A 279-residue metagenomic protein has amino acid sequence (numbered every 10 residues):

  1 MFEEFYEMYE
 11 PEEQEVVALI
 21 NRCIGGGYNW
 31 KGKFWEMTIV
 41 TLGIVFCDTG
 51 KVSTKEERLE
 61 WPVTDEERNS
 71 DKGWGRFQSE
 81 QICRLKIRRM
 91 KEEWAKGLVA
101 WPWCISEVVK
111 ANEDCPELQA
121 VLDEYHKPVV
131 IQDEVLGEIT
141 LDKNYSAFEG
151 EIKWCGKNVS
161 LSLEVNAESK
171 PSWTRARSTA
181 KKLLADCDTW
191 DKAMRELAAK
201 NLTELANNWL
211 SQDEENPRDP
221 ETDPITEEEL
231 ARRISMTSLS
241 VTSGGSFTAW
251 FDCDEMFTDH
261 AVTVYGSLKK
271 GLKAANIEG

Functional and structural regions predicted by a protein language model:
M1-C47: Structural detector for short beta-strands of small beta-barrel domains
T41-N69: Short, structured beta-strand/loop micro-motifs enriched in basic residues and often containing a Trp
E56-T64, L136-N166, S211-S235: Central antiparallel beta-sheet cores of small beta-barrel/beta-sandwich binding domains
E66-K86: Short nucleic-acid-contacting surface segments enriched for D/E, G, S/T with interspersed K/R
K86-L122: OB-fold/S1-family single-stranded nucleic acid-binding modules
Q119-A193: Contiguous hydrophobic, core-forming segments of folded domains
L161-T226, L230-R233: Long, charge-rich alpha-helical interaction segments
T226-G279: C-terminal structured interaction module
